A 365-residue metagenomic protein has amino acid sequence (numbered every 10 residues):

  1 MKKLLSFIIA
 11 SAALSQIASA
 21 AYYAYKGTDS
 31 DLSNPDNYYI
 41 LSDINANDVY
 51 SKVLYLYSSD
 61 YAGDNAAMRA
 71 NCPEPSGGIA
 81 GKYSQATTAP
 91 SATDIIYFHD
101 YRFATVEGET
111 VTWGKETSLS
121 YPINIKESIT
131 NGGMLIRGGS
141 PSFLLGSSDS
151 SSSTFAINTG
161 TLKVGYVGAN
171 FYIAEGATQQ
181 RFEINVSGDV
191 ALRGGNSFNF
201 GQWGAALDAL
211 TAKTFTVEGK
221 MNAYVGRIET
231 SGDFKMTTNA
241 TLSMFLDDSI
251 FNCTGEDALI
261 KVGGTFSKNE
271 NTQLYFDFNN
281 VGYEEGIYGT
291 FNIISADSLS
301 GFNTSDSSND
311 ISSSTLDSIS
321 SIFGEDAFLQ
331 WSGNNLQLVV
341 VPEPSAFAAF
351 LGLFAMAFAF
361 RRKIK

Functional and structural regions predicted by a protein language model:
M1-K2, S19-A21: RTX-like calcium-binding, glycine/aspartate-rich low-complexity repeat tracts
M1-L4, P342-E343, F360-K365: Positively charged n-region of N-terminal signal peptides that target proteins for export
K2-A10, A346-A349: Sec-dependent signal peptide recognition, specifically the positively charged N-region followed immediately by
S11-S19, F354-A359: Hydrophobic h-region of N-terminal signal peptides that target proteins for export in Gram-negative bacteria
A20-G168, A174-E175, A223, R227 (+4 more regions): Solvent-exposed adhesion/ligand-recognition segments of exported proteins
N170-I173, F198-F200: Core hydrophobic positions of leucine-rich repeats
R181-E183, G188-N292: Extracellular beta-strand/loop-rich repeat segments of large surface/secreted proteins
E343-F360: A short, hydrophobic C-terminal helix/tail in secreted or cell-surface proteins
